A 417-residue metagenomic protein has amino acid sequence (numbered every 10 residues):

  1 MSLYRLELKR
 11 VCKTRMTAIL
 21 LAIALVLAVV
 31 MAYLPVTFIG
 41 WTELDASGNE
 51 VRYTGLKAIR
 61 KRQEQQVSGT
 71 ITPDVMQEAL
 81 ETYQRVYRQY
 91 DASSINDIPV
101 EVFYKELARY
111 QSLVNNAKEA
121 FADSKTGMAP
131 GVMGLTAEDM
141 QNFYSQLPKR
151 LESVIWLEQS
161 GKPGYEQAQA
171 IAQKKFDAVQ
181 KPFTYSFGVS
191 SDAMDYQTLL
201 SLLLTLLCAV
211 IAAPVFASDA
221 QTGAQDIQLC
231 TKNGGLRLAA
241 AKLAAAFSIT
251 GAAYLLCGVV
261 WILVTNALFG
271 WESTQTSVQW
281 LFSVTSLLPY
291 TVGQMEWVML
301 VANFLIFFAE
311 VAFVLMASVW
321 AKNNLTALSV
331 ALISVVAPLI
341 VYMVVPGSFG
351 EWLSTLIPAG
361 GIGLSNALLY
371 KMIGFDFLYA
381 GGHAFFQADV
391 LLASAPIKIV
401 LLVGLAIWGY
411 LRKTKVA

Functional and structural regions predicted by a protein language model:
M1-L21: Aromatic- and glycine-rich beta-strand/loop motifs that create alpha-glucan
T17-L20, I306-V314, K371-A417: Alpha-helical transmembrane segments of multi-pass membrane transporters/translocases
L21-L25, L325-P338: Central hydrophobic cores of alpha-helical transmembrane segments in multi-pass integral membrane proteins
V26-E78, T82, D139-D219, A240-W320 (+1 more regions): Secretory targeting signals
F38-L135: N-terminal, intrinsically disordered, polar/charged segments of Gram-positive cell-envelope systems that serve as
D219-D226: Hydrophobic transmembrane alpha-helix segments characteristic of membrane transport and insertion machinery
L229-G235: Short helix-to-coil transition segments within interhelical loops that connect adjacent transmembrane helices
L268-S277, P346-K371: Juxtamembrane non-transmembrane "cap" segments at the membrane-aqueous interface of multi-pass membrane proteins
